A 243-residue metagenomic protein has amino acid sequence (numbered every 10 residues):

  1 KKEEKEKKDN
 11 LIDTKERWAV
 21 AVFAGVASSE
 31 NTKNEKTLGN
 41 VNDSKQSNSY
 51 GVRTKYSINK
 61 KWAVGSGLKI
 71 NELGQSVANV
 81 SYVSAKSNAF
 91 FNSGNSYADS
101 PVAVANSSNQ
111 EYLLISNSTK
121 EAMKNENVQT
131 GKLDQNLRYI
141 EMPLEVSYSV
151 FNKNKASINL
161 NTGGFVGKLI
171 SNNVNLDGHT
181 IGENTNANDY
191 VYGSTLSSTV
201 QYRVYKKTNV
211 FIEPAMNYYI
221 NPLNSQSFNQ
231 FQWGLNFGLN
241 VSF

Functional and structural regions predicted by a protein language model:
K1-N106: Conserved catalytic residues of ABC-type ATPase nucleotide-binding domains
T14, Y56-K60, V150-N152, I170 (+2 more regions): Outer-membrane beta-barrel strand-turn architecture
T14-V20, K60-V64, N136-I140, N154-L160 (+2 more regions): Outer-envelope beta-barrel architecture signal
V20-A24, S66, L144, L160-T162 (+3 more regions): Membrane-embedded beta-strand positions of outer-membrane beta-barrel proteins
A24-T32, I70-G74, V150, G164-N172 (+2 more regions): Transmembrane beta-strands of outer-membrane beta-barrel pores
T32-L38, V77-V83, N172-H179, L223-N229: Outer-membrane beta-barrel translocator domains and adjoining extracellular loop/strand segments of Gram-negative
S49-G51, E141-E145, G193-S197, N236: Membrane-embedded beta-strand positions in outer-membrane beta-barrel channels/transporters
F231-F243: Outer-membrane beta-barrel "beta-signal"
